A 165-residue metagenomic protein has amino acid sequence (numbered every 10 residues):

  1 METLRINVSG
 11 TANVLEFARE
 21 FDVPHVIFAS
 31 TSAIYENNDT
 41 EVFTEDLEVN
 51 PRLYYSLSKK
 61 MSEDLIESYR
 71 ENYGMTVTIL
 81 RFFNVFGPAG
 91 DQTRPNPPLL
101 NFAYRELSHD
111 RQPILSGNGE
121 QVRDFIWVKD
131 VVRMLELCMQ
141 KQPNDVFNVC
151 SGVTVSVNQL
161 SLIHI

Functional and structural regions predicted by a protein language model:
E2-N13, E20, H25, I34-I79 (+2 more regions): Catalytic helix-loop patch of NAD(P)-dependent Rossmann-fold dehydrogenases
I6-S9, L53, R94-P98, R123-K129 (+1 more regions): Residue-level signal for the nucleotide or nucleotide-sugar donor/cofactor binding architecture
V14, I66, F102-A103, I165: Aromatic/hydrophobic pocket-lining residues that form π-stacking "cages" and hydrophobic walls in ligand
F17, F21, N38, E106-D110 (+1 more regions): Generic structural signal for alpha-helix termini and adjacent loop/cap motifs
D22-V26, G74-T76, Q112, N118 (+1 more regions): Active-site loop of short-chain dehydrogenase/reductase
H25-S30, T78-N84, D124, N148-V149: Structural signature of the Rossmann-like NAD(P)-dependent dehydrogenase/reductase core
T31-I34, N84-G90, E120, T154: Active-site proximal helix/loop that lines the substrate pocket of Rossmann-like NAD(P)-dependent oxidoreductase domains
S108-H164: C-terminal substrate-binding subdomain of Rossmann-fold SDR/epimerase-dehydratase oxidoreductases
